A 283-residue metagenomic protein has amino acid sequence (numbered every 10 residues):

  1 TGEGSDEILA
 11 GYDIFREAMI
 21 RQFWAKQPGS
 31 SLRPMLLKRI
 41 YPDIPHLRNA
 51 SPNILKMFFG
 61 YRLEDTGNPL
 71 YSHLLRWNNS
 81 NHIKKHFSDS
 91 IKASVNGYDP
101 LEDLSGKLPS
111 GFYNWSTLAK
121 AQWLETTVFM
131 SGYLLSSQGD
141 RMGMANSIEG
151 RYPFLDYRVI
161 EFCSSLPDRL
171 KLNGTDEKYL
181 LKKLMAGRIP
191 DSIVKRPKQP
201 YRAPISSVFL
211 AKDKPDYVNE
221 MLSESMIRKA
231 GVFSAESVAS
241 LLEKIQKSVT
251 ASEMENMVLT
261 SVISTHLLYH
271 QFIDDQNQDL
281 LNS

Functional and structural regions predicted by a protein language model:
T1-R48, S116, L135-V159: Active-site adenylate/phosphate-handling loop in enzymes that bind or generate adenylated species
N49-S283: Adenosyl-5′-phosphate
